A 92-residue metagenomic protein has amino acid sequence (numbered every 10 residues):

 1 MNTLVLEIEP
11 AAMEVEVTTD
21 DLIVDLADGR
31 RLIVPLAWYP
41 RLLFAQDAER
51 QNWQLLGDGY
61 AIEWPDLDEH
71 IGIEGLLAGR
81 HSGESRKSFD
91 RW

Functional and structural regions predicted by a protein language model:
M1-W92: Motif-centric detector for short Cys/His coordination patterns
